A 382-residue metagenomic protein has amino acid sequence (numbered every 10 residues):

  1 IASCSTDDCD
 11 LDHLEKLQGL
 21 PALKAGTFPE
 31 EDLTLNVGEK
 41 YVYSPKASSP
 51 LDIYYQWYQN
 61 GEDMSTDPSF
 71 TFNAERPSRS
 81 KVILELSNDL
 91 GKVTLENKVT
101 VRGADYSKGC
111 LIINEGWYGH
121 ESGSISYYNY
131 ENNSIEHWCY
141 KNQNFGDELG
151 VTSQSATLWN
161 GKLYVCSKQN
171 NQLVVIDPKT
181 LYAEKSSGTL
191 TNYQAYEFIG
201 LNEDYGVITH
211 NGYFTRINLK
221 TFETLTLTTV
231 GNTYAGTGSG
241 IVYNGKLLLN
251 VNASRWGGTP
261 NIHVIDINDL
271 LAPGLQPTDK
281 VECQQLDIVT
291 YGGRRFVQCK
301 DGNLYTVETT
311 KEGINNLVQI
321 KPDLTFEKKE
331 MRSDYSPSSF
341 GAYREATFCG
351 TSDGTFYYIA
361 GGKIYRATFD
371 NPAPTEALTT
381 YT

Functional and structural regions predicted by a protein language model:
I1-L33, L90-C110: Bacterial Sec-dependent N-terminal signal peptides
T34-A47: A short beta-strand segment in extracellular, disulfide-stabilized domains
Y54-A74: Surface-exposed, flexible coil segments in extracellular/virion-facing regions
C110-H120, V165-Q169, V207-G212, L249-G257 (+3 more regions): Conserved beta-strand positions in repeat-built beta-propeller and related beta-rich domains
G119-S126, N171-V175, Y213-R216, R255-D266 (+2 more regions): Structural motif
S134-F145, E184-L190, L225-N232, P273-Q285 (+2 more regions): Beta-propeller fold detector
E148-S155, N192-E203, N232-G245, E282-K300 (+2 more regions): Repeated scaffold domains used in trafficking and secretory/extracellular systems, primarily beta-propellers
